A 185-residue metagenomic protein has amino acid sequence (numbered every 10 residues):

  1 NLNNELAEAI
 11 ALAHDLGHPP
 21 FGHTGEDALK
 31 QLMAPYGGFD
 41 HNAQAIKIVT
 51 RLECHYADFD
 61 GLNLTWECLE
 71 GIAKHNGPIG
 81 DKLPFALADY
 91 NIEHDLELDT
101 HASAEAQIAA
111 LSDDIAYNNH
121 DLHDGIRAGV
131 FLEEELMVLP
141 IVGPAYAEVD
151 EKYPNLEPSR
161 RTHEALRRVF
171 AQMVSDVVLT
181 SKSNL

Functional and structural regions predicted by a protein language model:
N1-E5, N42-A43, I48-A57, G61-L185: Histidine-centered, transition-metal-coordinating active-site segments
N1-Y36, V49-A57, K82: Acidic/His-rich, divalent-metal-binding segments that scaffold phosphate/diphosphate chemistry
H14, H18, H23, H41 (+2 more regions): Histidine-centered active-site/metal-ligand motif
